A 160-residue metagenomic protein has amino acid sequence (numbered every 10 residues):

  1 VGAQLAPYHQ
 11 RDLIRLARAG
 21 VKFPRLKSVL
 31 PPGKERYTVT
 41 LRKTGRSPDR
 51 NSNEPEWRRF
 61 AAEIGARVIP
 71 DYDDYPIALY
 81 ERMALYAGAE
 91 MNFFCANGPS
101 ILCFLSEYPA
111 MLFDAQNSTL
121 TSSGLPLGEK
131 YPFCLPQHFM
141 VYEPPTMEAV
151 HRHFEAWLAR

Functional and structural regions predicted by a protein language model:
V1-P31, S123-R160: Leloir-type glycosyltransferase catalytic cores
A3, G33-R36, A89-E90, Y108: Short coil/turn segments at beta-strand junctions that form active-site/ligand-binding loops
P32-G33, P55-E63, Y80, M147-A156: Short alpha-helical interface patches
G33-R46: Conserved donor-binding/catalytic core segment of Leloir-type glycosyltransferases
K43, S47-V141: Donor-binding and catalytic core of enzymes assembling or modifying cell-surface/extracellular glycoconjugates
